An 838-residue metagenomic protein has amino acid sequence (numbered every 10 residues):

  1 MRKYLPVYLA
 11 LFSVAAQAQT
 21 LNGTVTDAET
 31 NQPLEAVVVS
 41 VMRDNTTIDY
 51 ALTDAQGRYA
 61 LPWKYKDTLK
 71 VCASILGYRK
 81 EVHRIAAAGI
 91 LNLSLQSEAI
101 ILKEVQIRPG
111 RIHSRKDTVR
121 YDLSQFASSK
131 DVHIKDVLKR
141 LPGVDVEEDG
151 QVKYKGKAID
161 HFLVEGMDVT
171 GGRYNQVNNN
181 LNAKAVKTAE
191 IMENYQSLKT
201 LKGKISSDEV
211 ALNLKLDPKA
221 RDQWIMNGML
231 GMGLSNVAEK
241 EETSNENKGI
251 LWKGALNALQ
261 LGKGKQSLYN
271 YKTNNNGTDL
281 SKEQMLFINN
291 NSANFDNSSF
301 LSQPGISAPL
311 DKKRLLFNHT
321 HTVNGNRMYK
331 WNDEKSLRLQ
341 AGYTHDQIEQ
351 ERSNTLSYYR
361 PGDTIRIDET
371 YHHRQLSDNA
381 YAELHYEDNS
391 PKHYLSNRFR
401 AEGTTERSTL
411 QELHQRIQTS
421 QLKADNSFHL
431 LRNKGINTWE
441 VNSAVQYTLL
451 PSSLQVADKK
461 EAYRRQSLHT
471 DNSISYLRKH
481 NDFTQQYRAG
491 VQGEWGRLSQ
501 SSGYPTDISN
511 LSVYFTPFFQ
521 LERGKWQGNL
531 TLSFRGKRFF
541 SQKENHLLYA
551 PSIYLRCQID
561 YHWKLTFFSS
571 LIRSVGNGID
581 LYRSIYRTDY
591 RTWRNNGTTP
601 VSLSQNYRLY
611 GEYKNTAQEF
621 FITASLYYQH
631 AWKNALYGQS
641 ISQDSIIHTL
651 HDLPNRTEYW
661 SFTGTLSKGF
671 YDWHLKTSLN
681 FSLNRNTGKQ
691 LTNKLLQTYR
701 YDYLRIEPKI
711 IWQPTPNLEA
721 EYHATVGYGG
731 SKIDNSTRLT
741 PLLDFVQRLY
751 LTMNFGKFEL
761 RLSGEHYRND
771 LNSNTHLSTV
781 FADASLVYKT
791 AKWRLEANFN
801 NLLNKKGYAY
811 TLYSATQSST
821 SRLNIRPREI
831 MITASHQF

Functional and structural regions predicted by a protein language model:
A28-N31, Q56-R58, R79, R84 (+12 more regions): Membrane-proximal, glycine/serine-rich, low-complexity loop/turn segments characteristic of large bacterial
E29-R43: Short, ordered, surface-exposed loop/turn motifs in non-cytosolic proteins
V41-T46, K70-H83: A short, solvent-exposed loop/turn motif at the edges and junctions of modular extracellular/periplasmic domains
N45-R58: Short, acidic Ser/Thr/Gly-rich low-complexity loop/linker segments typical of extracellular and cell-surface proteins
K202-K204, E239-T243, Y271, L280-L286 (+14 more regions): Outer-membrane beta-barrel translocator domains and adjoining extracellular loop/strand segments of Gram-negative
E246-K248, L315-F317, H372-D378, H414-L422 (+9 more regions): Replace "Gram-negative outer membrane beta-barrel proteins" with "bacterial and organellar outer membrane beta-barrel
M328-D346, R374-Q542, P551, Q558 (+5 more regions): Face-selective signature of the C-terminal outer-membrane beta-barrel domain
R705-Y728, S736-F838: Conserved C-terminal beta-signal and adjacent last beta-strands/turns of outer-membrane beta-barrel proteins
